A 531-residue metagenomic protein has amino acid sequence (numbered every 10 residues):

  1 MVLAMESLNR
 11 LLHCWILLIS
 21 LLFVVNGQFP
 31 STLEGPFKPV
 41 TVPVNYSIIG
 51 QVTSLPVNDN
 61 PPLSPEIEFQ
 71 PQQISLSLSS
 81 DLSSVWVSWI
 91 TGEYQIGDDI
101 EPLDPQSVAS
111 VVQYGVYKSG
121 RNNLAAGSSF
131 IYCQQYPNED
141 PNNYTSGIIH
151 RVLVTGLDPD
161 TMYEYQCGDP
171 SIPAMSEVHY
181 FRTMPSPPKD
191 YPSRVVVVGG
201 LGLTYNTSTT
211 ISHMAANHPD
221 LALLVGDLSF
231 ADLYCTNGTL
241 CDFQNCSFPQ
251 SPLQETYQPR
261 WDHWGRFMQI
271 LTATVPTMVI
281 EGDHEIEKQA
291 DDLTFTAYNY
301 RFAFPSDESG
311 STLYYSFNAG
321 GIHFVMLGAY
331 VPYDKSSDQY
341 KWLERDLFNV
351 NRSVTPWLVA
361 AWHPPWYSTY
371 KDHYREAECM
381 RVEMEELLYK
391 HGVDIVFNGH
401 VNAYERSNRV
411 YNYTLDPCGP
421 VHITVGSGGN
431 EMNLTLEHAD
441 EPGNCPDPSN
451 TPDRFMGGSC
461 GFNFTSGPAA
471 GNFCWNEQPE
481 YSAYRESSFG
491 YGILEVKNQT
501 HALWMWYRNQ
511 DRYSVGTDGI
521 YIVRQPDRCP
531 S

Functional and structural regions predicted by a protein language model:
E6-N9, C14-L18, F23-V111, V116-N122 (+11 more regions): Metal-dependent phosphoesterase/phosphodiesterase active-site architecture
E66-Q73, S80-W86, T91-E93, Q113-R121 (+3 more regions): N-terminal active-site segment of His-dependent metallophosphoesterases
V154-T155: Hydrophobic core positions of the immunoglobulin-like beta-sandwich fold
Y191, N206-T210, V225, Y257-F267 (+5 more regions): Stable alpha-helical elements in mature extracytoplasmic
R194-T204, L228-D262, F267, T277 (+5 more regions): The substrate-binding groove and active-site-proximal loops of carbohydrate-active enzymes, especially glycoside
N217, Q269-T274, T414-P417: Short, conserved loop/helix-junction motifs that constitute active-site signature segments in enzyme catalytic cores
D220, V275, V354-P356: Short coil/turn segments at beta-strand junctions that form active-site/ligand-binding loops
